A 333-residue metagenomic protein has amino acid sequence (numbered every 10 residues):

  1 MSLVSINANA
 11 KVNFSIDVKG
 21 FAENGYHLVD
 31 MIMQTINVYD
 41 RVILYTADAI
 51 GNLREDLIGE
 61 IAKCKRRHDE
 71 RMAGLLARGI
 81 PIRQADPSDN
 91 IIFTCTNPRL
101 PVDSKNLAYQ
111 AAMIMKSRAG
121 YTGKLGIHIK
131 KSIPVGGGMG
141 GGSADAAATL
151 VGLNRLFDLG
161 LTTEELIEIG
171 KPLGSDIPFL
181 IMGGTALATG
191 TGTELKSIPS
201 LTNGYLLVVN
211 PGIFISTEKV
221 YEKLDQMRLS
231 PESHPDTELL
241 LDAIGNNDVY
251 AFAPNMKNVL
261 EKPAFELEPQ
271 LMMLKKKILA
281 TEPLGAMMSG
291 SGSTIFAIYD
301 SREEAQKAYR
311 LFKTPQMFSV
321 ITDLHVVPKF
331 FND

Functional and structural regions predicted by a protein language model:
M1-V135, R155, L159-E164, N210-I213: ATP-binding N-lobe of GHMP and related small-molecule kinases
P87-P101, T149, N246-M256: Short, basic/glycine-rich phosphate-binding loops at helix/coil junctions that contact nucleotide phosphates
P101-K105, H128-F157, S175, L284-Y299: Glycine/serine-rich anion-binding loops at beta->alpha junctions that coordinate negatively charged ligand groups
K124, A146, L150-L187: Contiguous, small/hydrophobic- and glycine-enriched helical/loop subdomains that border and often "cap" functional
M182, L187-G285, D300-K313, I321-D333: Conserved, helical-rich catalytic subdomain that frames metal- and/or nucleotide-binding sites in enzyme alpha/beta
